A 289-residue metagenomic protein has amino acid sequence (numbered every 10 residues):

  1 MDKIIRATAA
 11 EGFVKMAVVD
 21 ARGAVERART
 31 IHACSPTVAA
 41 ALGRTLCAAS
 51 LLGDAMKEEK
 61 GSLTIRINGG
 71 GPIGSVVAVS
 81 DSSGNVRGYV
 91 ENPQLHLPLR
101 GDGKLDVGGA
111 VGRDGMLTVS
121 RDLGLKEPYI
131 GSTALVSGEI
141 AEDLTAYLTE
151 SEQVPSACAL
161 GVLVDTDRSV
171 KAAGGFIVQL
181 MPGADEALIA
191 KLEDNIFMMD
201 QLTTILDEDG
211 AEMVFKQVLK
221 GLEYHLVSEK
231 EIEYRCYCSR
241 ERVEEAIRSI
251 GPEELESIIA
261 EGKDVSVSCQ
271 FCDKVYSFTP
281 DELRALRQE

Functional and structural regions predicted by a protein language model:
M1-S228: Interaction interfaces in information-processing and related assembly proteins
F197-E289: Cys/His-clustered metal-coordination modules, chiefly Zn-binding fingers
